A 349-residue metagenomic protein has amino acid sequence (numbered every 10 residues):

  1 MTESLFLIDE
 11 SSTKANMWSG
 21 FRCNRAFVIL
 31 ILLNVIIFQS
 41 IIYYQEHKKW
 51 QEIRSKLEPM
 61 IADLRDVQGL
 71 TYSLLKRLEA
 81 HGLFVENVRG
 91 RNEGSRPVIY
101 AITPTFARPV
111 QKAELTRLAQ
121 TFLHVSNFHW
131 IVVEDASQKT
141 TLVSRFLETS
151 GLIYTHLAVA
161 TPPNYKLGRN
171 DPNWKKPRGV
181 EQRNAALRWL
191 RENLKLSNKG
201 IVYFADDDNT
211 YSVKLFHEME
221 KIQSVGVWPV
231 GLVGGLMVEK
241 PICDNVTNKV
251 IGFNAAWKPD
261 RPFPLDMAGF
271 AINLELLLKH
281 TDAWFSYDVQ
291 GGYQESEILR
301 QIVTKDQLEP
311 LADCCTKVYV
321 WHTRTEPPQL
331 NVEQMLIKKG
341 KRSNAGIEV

Functional and structural regions predicted by a protein language model:
M1-T116, Q334-V349: Juxtamembrane luminal stem/stalk of type II transmembrane Golgi/ER carbohydrate-processing enzymes
C23, W174-K175, E192-L196, Y203-A205 (+2 more regions): Conserved catalytic core of nucleotide-sugar-dependent glycosyltransferases
P97-I99, F122-I131, L152-T155: Short loop->beta transition adjacent to catalytic acidic/histidine clusters or analogous donor-positioning motifs
I99, D135-G200: Active-site-proximal specificity loops/subdomain of glycosyltransferases
Y100-T103, V132, Y203: Short hydrophobic beta-strand elements that form part of the catalytic alpha/beta core underpinning NDP-sugar/donor
T105-V110, S137-Q138, D208-Y211, W284: Short acidic, S/G/P-rich loop/turn micro-motifs used as interaction or catalytic elements
R108-S126, Q138-F146: Short, well-formed alpha-helical segments that are part of the catalytic scaffolds of diverse glycosyltransferases
L299-K317: Catalytic donor-sugar/metal-binding loop of nucleotide-sugar-dependent glycosyltransferases
